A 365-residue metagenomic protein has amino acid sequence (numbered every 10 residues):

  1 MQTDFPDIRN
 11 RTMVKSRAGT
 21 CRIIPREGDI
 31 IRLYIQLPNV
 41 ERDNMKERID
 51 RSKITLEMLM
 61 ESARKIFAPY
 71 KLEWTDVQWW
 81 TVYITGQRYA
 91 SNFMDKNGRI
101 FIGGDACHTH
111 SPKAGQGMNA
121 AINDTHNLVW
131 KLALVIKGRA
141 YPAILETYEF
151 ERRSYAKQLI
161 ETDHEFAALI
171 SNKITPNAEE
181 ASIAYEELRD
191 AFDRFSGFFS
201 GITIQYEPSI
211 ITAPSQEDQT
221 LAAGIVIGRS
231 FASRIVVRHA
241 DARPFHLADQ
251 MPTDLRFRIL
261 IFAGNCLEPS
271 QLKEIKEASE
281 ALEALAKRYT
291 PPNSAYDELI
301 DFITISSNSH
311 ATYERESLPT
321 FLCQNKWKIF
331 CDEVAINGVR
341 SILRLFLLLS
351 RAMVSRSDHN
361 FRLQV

Functional and structural regions predicted by a protein language model:
M1-Y206: Core Rossmann-like FAD-binding/catalytic domain of the broad FAD-dependent monooxygenase superfamily
K65, L134-V365: Helical substrate-recognition/capping region of FAD-dependent monooxygenase/halogenase enzymes
